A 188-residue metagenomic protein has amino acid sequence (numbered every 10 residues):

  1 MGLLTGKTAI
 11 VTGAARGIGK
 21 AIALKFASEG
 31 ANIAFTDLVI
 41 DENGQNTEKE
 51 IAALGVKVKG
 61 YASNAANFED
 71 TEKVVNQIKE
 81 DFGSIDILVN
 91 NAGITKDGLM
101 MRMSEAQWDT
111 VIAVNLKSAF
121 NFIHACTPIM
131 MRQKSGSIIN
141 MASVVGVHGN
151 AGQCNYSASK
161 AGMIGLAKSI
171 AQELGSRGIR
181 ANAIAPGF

Functional and structural regions predicted by a protein language model:
G2-A34: Canonical Rossmann dinucleotide-binding motif of NAD(H)/NADP(H)-dependent dehydrogenases/reductases, specifically
A31-N46: Conserved glycine-rich Rossmann-like NAD(P)H-binding loop of the short-chain dehydrogenase/reductase
D41, A62-V74, E105: The beta1-alpha1 cofactor-binding region of Rossmann-like NAD(H)/NADP(H)-dependent oxidoreductases
L99-M100, Q107-I112: Substrate-binding pocket helix/loop in short-chain dehydrogenase/reductase
I123, S159, A167: Active-site helix of classical SDR
P128, Q172-S176: Alpha-helical segment proximal to the catalytic Tyr-Lys
S143: Residue(s) in the substrate-gating loop at a strand-loop-helix junction that position the organic substrate next
